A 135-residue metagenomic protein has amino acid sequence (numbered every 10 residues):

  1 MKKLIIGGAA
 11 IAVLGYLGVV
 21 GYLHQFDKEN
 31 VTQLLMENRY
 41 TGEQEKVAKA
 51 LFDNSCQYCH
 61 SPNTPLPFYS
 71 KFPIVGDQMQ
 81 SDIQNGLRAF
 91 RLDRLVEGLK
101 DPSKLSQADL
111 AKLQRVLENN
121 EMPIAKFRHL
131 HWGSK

Functional and structural regions predicted by a protein language model:
M1-L4: Positively charged n-region of N-terminal signal peptides that target proteins for export
I6-Y22: Hydrophobic membrane-insertion alpha-helices, especially the h-region of bacterial N-terminal signal peptides
D27-L51, P65: Electrostatic cytochrome c docking/interface patches
G42, K46, A50, P73 (+2 more regions): Soluble non-cytosolic domains of exported or imported proteins
F52-N63, L113: The canonical Cys-X-X-Cys-His
F68-I74: Short cysteine/histidine-rich zinc-coordinating motifs and their immediately flanking basic loops
D77-R128: Extracytoplasmic electron-transfer domains, predominantly the class I c-type cytochrome c fold
H129-L130, S134: C-terminal luminal/periplasmic domains and tails of membrane-associated envelope-modifying transferases
